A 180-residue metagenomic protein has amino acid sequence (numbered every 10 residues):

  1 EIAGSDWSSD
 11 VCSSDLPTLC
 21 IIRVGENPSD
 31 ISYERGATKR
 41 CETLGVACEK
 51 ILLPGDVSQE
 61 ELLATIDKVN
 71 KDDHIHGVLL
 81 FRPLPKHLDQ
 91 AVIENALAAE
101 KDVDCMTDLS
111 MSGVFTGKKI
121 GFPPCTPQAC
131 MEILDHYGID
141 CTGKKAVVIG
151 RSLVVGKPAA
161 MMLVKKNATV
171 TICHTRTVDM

Functional and structural regions predicted by a protein language model:
E1-W7, V11: Single conserved hydrophobic/aromatic residue that forms the stacking wall/gate of nucleotide- or nucleobase-binding
L16-E26: Short beta-strand segments enriched in small/hydrophobic residues
L19, C41-D56, V170-I172: Short beta-strand elements in bilobed, periplasmic/extracellular small-molecule ligand-binding domains
V24-E26, L53-G55, P83-P85, M111 (+1 more regions): Short, ordered loop/turn segments at secondary-structure junctions
V24-T38, G121-M180: Glycine-rich phosphate/diphosphate-binding loop of Rossmann-like nucleotide-binding domains
T43-G45, K68-N70, L97-E100: Non-catalytic terminal and connector segments of soluble metabolic enzymes
E61-D73: Short, well-structured alpha-helical segments in soluble
G77-K145, A159: Anion-binding alpha/beta catalytic cores of soluble intermediary-metabolism enzymes, centered on
